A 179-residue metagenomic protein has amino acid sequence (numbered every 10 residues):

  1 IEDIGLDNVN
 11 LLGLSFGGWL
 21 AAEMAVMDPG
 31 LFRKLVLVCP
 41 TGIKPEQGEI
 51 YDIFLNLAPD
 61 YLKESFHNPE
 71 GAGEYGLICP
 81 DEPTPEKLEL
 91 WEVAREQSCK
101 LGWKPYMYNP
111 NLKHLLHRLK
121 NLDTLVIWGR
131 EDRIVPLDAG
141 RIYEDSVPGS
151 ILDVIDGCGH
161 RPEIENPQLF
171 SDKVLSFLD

Functional and structural regions predicted by a protein language model:
I1-V9: Conserved acidic catalytic loop of the alpha/beta-hydrolase fold
G13, G17, A21: Gly/Ala-rich beta-loop-alpha elbow adjacent to hydrolase catalytic centers
A22-M27, R33-E64: Flexible "cap/lid" loop of the alpha/beta hydrolase fold
L37, E46-D52, K63-L122: Conserved alpha/beta-hydrolase catalytic His-Asp/Glu region
L119-K120, V126-W128, D132: Short beta-strand/loop motif that positions the catalytic acidic residue of the alpha/beta-hydrolase fold
R133-A139: Conserved alpha/beta-hydrolase "acid-adjacent" motif
E144-R161: Catalytic histidine neighborhood in serine/cysteine hydrolases with alpha/beta-hydrolase-type architecture
C158-S171: Catalytic histidine-centered segment of alpha/beta-hydrolase-like enzymes
